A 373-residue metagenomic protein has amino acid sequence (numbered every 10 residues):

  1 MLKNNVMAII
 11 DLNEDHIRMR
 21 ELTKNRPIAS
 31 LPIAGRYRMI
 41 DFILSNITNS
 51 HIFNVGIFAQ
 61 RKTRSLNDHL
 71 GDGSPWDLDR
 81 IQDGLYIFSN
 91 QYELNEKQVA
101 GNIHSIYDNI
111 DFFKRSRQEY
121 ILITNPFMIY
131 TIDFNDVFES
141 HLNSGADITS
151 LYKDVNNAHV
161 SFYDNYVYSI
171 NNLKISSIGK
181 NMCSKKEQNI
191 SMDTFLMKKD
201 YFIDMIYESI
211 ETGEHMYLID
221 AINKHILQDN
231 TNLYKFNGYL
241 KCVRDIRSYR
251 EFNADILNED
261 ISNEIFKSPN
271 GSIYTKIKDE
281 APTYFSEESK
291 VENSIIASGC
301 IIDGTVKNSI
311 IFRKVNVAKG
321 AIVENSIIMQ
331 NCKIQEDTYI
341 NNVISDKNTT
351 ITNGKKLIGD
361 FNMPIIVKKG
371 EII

Functional and structural regions predicted by a protein language model:
M1-L12, D200, I210-I373: Left-handed beta-helix
M1-N253, V367: Unchanged
